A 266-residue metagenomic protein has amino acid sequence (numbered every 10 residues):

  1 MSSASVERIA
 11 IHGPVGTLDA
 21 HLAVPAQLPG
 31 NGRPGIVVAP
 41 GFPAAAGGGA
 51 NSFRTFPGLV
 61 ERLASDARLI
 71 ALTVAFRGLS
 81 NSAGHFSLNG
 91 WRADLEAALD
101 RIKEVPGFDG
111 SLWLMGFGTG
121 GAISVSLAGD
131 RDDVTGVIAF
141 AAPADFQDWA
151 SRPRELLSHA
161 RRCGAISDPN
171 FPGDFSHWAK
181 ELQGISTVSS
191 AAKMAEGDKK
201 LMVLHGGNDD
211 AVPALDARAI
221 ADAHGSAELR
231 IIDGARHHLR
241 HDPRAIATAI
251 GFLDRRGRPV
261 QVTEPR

Functional and structural regions predicted by a protein language model:
M1-G30: N-terminal cap/lid segment of alpha/beta-hydrolase-fold proteins
L18, V134-A219, A223-I231, A235-R236 (+1 more regions): The alpha/beta-hydrolase serine catalytic core
Q27-D66: Short, surface-exposed "cap/lid" segments of acyl-processing enzymes
G58-N81: Conserved alpha/beta-hydrolase
H85-P106: Alpha/beta-hydrolase active-site loop
P106-G118: Alpha/beta-hydrolase fold nucleophile elbow
G116-S126: Glycine-rich nucleophile elbow surrounding the catalytic serine of serine-hydrolase chemistry
S126-G136: Conserved hydrolase catalytic core segment
